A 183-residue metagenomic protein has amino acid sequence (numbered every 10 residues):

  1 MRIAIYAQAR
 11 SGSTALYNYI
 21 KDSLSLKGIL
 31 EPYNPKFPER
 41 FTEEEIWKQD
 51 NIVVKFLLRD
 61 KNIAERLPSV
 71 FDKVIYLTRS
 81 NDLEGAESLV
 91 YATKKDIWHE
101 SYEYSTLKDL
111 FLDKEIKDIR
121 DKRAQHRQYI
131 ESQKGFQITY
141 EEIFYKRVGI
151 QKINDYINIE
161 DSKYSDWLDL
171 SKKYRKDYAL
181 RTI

Functional and structural regions predicted by a protein language model:
M1-D50: PAPS-dependent sulfotransferase catalytic core
A4-Y6, V54, L77: Short hydrophobic segments within beta-strands
R10, I143-Y145, S165-S171: Short, surface-exposed acidic/glycine-rich loop or hinge patches that mediate macromolecular interfaces
S25-I29, N51-V53, V74-Y76, G135-Q137: Conserved beta-strand scaffold positions in the cores of enzyme catalytic domains, especially in NTP/NDP-utilizing
Y33-K36, D60, E142-F144, L168: Residue-level detector of flexible, active-site-proximal loop/helix-junction positions within diverse enzyme catalytic
F41-E65: Conserved nucleotide-sensing/catalytic segment adjacent to the nucleotide-binding pocket in NTP-handling enzymes
L58-G135, Y140-I159: PAPS-dependent sulfotransferase catalytic domain
N154-I183: C-terminal accessory extensions appended to soluble enzyme cores
